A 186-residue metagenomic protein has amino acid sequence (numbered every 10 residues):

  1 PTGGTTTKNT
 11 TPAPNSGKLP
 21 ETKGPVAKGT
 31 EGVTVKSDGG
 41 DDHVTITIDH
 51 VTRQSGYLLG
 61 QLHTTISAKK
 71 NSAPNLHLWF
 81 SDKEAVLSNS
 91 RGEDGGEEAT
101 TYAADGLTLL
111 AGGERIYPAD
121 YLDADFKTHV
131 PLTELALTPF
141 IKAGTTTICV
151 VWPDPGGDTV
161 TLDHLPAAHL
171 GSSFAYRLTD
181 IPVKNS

Functional and structural regions predicted by a protein language model:
P1-D38, V183-S186: N-terminal low-complexity, Pro/Thr-rich disordered segments that flank secretion/membrane-targeting signals
K23-T34, D123-S186: Surface-exposed edge beta-strand/loop patches
D38-G40, L109-L110: A general beta-strand register signal
H43, S55-L59, Y102-A104, T145-T147 (+1 more regions): Extracytoplasmic
T45-R53: Short amphipathic beta-strand and strand-loop transition segments with alternating hydrophobic
T47, Q61-H63, D163: Beta-strand residues in well-ordered beta-sheet regions across diverse protein folds
Q54, S67-F140, N185: The feature marks short-to-medium sequence segments in extracytoplasmic or secretory-pathway proteins
L58-A68: Short, well-ordered beta-strand segments enriched in hydrophobic/aromatic residues
